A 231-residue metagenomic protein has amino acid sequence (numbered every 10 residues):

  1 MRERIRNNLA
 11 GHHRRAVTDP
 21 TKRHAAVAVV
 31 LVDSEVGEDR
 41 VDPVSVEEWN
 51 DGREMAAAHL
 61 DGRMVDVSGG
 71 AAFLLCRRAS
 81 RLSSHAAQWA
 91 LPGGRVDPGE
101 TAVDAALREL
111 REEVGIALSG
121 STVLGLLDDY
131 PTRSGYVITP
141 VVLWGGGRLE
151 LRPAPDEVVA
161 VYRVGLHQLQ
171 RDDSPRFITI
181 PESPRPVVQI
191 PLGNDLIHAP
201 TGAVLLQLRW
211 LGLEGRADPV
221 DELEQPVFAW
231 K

Functional and structural regions predicted by a protein language model:
M1-A90, R95-E112, I116-L149, P191-K231: N-terminal leader/linker segments that precede catalytic domains of diphosphate-processing enzymes
P153-L192: NUDIX/MutT-family hydrolases
